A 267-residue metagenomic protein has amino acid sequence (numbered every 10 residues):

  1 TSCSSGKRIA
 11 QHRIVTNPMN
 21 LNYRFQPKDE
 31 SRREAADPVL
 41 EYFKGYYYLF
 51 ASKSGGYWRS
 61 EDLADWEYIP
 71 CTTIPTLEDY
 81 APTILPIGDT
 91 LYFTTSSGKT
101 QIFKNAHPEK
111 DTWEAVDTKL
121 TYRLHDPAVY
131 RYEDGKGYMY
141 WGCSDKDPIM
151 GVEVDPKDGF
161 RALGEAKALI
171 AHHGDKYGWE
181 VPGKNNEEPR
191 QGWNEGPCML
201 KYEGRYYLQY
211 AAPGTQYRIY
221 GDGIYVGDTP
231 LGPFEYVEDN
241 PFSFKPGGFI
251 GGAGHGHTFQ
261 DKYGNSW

Functional and structural regions predicted by a protein language model:
C3-W267: Carbohydrate-active catalytic/glycan-binding domains of CAZyme proteins, especially the secreted or lumenal ectodomains
